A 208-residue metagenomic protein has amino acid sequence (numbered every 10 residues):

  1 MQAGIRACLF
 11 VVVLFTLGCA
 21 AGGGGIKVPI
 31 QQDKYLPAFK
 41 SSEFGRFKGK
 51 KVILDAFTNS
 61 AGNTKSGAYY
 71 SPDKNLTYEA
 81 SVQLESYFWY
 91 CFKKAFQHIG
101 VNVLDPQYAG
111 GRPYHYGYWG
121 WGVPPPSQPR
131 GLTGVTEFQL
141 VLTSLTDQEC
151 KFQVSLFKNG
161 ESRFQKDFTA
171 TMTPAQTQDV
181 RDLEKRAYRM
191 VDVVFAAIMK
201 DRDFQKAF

Functional and structural regions predicted by a protein language model:
M1-L9: Bacterial N-terminal signal peptides that target proteins for export
C8-L17: Bacterial N-terminal signal peptides
C19-G45, H98, D147-E149, S155-F208: C-terminal/domain-edge helix-coil "capping" segments
C19-K94, D203-F208: A structural "domain/chain start" motif
G22-I30, L104-Q165: Surface-exposed short loop/turn segments
N59, Y108, T173: Residues that form or immediately flank small-molecule/cofactor binding pockets and catalytic motifs
F96-P106: A generic structural motif
